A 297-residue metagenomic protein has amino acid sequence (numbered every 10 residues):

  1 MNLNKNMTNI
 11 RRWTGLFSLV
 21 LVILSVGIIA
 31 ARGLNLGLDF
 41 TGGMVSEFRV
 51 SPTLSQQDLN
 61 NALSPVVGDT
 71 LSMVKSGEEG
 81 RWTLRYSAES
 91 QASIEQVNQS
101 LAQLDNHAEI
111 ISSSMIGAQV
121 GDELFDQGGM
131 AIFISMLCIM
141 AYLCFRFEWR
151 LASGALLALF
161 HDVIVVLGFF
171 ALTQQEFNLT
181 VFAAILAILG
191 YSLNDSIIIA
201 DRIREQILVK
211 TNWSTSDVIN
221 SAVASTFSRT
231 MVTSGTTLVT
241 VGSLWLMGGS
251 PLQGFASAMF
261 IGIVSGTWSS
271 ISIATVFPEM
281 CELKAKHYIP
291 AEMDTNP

Functional and structural regions predicted by a protein language model:
M1-P297: A structural signal for conserved, well-ordered secondary-structure elements that form binding/interaction cores
